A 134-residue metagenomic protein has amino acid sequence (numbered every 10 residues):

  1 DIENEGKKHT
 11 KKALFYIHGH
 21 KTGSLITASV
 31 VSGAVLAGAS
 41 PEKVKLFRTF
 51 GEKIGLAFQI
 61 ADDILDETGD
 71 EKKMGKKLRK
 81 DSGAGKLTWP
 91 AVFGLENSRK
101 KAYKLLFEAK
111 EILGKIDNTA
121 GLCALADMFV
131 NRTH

Functional and structural regions predicted by a protein language model:
D1-H134: All-alpha prenyltransferase/terpene-synthase fold signal
